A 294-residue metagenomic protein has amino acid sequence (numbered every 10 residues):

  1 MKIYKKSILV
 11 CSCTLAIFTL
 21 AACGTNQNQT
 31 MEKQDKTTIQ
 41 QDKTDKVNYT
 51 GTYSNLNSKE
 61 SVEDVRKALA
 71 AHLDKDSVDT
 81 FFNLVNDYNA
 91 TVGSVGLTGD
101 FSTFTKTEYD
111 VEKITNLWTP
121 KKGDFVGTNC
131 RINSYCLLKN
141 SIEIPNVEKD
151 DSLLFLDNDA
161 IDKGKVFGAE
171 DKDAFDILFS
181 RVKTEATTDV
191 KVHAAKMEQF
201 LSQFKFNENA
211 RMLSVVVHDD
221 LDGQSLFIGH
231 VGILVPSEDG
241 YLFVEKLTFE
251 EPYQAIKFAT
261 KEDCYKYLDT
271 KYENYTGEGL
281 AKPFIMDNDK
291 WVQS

Functional and structural regions predicted by a protein language model:
M1-C11: Bacterial N-terminal signal peptides that target proteins for export
T14-L15: Repetitive helical segments and hydrophobic/amphipathic motifs
F18-A22: C-terminal motif of bacterial Sec signal peptides marking the signal peptidase cleavage site
C23-S294: Cysteine-nucleophile amide-bond enzymes
